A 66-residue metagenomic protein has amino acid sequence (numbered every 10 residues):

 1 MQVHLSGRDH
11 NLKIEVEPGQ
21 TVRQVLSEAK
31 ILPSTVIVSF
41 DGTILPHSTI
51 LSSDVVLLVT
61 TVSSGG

Functional and structural regions predicted by a protein language model:
M1-S64: Ubiquitin-like/PB1-type beta-grasp interaction modules and other compact soluble beta-rich domains
